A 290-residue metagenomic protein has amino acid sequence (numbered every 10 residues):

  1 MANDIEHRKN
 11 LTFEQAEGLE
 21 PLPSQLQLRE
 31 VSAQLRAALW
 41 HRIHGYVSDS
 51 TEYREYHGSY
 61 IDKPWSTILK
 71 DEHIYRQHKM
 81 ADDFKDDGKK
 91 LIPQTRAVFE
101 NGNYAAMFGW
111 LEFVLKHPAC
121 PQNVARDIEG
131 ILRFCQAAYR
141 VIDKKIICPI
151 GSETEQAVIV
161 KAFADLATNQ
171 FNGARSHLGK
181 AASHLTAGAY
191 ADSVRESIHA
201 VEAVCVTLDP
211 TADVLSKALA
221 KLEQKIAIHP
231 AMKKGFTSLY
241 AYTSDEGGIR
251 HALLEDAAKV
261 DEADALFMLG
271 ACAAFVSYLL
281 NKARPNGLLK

Functional and structural regions predicted by a protein language model:
M1-E30, N281-L289: Short, extreme N-terminal leader segments that mark the start of a protein/domain
I5, E20-Q170, S176: Internal, Lys/Arg-enriched amphipathic helical interaction segments that engage polyanionic partners
N10-L11, A38, A252: Small/flexible residues
A16, Y56, P149, D245-E246 (+1 more regions): Intrinsically disordered, low-complexity segments enriched in small/polar residues
N169-K290: Amphipathic, oligomerization/interface secondary-structure segments
